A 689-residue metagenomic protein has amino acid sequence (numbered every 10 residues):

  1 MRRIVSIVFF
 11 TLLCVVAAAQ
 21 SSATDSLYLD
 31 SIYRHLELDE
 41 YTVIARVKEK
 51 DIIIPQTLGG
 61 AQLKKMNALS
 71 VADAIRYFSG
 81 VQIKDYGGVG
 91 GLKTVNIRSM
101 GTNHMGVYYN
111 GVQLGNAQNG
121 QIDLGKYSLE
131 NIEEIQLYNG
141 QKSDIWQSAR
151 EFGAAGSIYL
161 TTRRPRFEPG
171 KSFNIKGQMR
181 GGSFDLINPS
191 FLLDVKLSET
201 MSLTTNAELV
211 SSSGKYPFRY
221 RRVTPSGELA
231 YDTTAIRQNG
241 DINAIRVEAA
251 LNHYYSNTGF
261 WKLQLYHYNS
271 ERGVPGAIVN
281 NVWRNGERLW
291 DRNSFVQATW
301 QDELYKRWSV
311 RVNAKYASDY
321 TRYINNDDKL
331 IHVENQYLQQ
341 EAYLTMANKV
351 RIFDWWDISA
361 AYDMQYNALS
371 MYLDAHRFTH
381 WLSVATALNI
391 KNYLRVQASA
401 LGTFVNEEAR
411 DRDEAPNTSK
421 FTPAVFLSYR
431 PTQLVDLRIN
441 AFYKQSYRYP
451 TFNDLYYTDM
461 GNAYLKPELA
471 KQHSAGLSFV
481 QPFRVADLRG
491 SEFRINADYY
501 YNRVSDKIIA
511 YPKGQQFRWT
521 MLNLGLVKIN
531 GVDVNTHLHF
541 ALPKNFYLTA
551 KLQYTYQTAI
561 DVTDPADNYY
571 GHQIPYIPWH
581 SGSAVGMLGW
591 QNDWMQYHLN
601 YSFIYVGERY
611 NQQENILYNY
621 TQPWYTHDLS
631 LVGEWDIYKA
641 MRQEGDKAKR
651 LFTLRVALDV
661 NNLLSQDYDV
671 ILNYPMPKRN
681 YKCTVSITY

Functional and structural regions predicted by a protein language model:
I32-R34, P165-N174, E199-T200, S256-F260 (+8 more regions): Short loop/turn motifs that connect adjacent beta-strands in outer-membrane beta-barrel proteins
H35-M66: N-terminal periplasmic "start-of-domain" segments of outer-membrane beta-barrel proteins
A72-Q113: Extracytoplasmic beta-strand/coil segments of soluble accessory domains associated with Gram-negative outer-membrane
L129-K176: A beta-strand signature from Gram-negative outer-membrane beta-barrel systems, especially the internal plug domain
G214-Y216, T234-R246, N252-V310, Y316-E341 (+1 more regions): Flexible loop and strand-edge segments within Gram-negative outer membrane beta-barrel domains
D241, Y254, T386, L437-F442 (+3 more regions): Conserved C-terminal beta-signal and adjacent last beta-strands/turns of outer-membrane beta-barrel proteins
R311-T321, T432, I439-K444, E468-N530: Membrane-embedded beta-barrel scaffold of Gram-negative outer-membrane proteins
N392, V396, E492-R503, L522-Q612: Gram-negative outer-membrane beta-barrel transporters
